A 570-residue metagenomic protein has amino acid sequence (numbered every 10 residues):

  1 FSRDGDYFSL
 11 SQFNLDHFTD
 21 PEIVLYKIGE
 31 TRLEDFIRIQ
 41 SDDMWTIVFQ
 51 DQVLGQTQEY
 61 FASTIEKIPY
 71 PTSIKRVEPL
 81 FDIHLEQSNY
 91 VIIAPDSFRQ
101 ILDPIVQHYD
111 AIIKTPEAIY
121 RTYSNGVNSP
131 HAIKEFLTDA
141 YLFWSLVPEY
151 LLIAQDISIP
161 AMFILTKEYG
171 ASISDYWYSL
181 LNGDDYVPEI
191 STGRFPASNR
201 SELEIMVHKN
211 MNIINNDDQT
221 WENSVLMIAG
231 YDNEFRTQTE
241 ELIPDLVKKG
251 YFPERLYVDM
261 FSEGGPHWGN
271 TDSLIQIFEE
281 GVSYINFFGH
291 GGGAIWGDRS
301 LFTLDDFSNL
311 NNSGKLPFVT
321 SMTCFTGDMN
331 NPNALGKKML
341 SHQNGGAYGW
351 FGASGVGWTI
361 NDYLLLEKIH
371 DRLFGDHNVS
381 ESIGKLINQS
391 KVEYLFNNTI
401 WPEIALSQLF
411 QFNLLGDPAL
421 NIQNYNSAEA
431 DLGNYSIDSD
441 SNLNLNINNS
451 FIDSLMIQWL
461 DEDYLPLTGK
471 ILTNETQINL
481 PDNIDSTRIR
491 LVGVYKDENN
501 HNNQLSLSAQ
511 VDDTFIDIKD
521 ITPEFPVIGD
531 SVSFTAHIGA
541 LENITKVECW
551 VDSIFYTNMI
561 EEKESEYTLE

Functional and structural regions predicted by a protein language model:
F1-T514: Cysteine-dependent hydrolase recognition
D463-I484, D513-E570: Long, low-complexity serine/threonine/glycine- and acidic-rich segments characteristic of extracellular
